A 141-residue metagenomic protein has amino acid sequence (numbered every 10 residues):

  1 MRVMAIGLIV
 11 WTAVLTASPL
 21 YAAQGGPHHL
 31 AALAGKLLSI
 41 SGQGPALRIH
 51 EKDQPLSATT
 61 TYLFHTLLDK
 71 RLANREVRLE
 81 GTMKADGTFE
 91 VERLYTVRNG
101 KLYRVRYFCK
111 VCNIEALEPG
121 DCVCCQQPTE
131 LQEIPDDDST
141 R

Functional and structural regions predicted by a protein language model:
G7-A17: Bacterial N-terminal signal peptides
G25-Q43: Structural detector for short beta-strands of small beta-barrel domains
A32-L38, N74-M83: OB-fold and OB-like beta-barrel modules that bind single-stranded nucleic acids
S41-T59: OB-fold (S1/OB) nucleic-acid-binding surfaces
L63-L79: Short nucleic-acid-contacting surface segments enriched for D/E, G, S/T with interspersed K/R
M83-R104: OB-fold/S1-family single-stranded nucleic acid-binding modules
K110-V111, C122-C124: Short, cysteine/histidine-rich loop/knuckle motifs that typically chelate Zn2+
C125-D136: Short Cys/His-rich micro-motifs in 6-15 aa windows
